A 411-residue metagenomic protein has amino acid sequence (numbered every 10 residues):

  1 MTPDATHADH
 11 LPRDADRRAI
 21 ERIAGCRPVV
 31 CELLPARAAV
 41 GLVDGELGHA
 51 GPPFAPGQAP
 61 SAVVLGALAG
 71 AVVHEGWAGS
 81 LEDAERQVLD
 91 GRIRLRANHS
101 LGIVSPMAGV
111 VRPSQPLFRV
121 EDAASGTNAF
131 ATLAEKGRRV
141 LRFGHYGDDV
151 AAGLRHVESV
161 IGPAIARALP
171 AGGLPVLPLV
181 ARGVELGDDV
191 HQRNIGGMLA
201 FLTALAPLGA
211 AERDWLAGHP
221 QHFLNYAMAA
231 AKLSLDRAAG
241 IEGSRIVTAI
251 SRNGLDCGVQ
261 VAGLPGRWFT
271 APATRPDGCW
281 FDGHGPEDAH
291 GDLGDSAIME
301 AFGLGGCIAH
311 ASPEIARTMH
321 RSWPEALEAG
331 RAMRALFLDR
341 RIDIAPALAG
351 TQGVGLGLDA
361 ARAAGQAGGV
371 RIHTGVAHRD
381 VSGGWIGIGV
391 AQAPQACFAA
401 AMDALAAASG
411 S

Functional and structural regions predicted by a protein language model:
M1-S411: Anaerobic metallocofactor- and corrinoid-dependent redox/one-carbon enzyme cores, especially those from methanogenesis
